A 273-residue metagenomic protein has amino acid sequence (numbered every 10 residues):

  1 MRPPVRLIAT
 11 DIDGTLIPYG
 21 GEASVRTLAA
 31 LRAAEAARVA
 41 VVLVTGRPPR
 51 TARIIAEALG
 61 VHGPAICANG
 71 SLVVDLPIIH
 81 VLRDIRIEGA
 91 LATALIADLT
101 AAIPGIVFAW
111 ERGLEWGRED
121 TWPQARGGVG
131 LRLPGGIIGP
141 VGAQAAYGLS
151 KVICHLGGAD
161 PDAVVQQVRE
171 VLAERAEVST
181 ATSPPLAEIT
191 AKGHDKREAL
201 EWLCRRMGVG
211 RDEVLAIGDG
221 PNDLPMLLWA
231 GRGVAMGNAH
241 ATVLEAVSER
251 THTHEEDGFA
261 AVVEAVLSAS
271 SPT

Functional and structural regions predicted by a protein language model:
R2-L7, S24, T190-T273: Mg2+-dependent phosphoryl-transfer enzymes with acidic/Ser/Thr/Gly-rich catalytic loops
D11: Active-site residues of response regulator receiver
E22-V129: Active-site phosphate-binding/coordination module
T27, A52-A56, V164, V168 (+3 more regions): Hydrophobic packing residues within well-ordered alpha-helices of enzyme cores
R38-V42, V61-G63, K151, D212-V214 (+1 more regions): Short active-site oxyanion
L59-V61, A68-N69, L172-E174, W229-A230 (+1 more regions): Short, structured coil segments at secondary-structure junctions
A102-I217, P221-W229: Conserved acidic, metal-coordinating active-site core of Asp-based, Mg2+-dependent phosphoryl-transfer enzymes
